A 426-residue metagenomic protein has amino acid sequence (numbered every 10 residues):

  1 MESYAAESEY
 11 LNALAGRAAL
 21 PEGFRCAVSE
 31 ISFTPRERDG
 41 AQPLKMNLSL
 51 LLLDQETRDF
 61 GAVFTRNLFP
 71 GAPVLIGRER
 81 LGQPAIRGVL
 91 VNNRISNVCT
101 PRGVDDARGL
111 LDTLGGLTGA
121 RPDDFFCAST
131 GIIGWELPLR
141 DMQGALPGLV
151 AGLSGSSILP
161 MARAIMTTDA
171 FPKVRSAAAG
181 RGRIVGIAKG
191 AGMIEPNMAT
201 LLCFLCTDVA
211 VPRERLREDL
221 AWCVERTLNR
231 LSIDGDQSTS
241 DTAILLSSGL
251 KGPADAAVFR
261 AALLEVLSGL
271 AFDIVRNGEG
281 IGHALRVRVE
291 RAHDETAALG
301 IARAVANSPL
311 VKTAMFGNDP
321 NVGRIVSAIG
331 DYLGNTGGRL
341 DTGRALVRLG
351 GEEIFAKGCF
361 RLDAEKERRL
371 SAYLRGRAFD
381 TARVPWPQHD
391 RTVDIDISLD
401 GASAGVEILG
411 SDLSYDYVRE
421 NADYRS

Functional and structural regions predicted by a protein language model:
E2-D105, G109, G116-S426: A structural signal for small-residue-enriched, beta-sheet-centric alpha/beta enzyme cores and oligomeric scaffold folds
